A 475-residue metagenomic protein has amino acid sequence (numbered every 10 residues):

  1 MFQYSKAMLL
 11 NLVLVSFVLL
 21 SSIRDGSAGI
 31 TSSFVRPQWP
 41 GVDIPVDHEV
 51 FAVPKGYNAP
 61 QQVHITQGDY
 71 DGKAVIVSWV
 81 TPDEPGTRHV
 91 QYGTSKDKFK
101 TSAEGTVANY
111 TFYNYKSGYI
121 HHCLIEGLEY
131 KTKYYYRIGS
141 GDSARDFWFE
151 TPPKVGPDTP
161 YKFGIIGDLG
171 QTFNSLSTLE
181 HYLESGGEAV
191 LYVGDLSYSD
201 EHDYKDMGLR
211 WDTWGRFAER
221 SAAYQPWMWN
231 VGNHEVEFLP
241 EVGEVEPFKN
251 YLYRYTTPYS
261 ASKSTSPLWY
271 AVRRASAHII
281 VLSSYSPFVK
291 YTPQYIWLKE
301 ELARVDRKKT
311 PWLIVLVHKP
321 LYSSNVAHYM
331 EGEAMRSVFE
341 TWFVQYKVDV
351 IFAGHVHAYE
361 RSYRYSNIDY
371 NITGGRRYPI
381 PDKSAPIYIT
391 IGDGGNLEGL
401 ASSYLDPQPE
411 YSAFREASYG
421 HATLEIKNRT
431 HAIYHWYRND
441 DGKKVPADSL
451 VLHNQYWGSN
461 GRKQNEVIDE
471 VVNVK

Functional and structural regions predicted by a protein language model:
F2-I165, E184-S185, L313, P381 (+2 more regions): Acidic, histidine-bearing metal-coordination/catalytic regions of metal-dependent phosphoesterases
H122-E126, T132-P157, K205-K308, L313 (+4 more regions): Extended active-site neighborhood of metal-dependent phosphoesterases/phosphodiesterases
P153, G194, D200, H355 (+2 more regions): Residues that line or immediately flank small-molecule/substrate-binding pockets and catalytic motifs
T159-N230, E235-V236: Conserved, compact domain cores that house catalytic/ligand-binding motifs in diverse enzymes and effector modules
I165-G167, V190-D195, W227-N233, S283 (+3 more regions): Active-site neighborhood of phospho(di)ester-bond hydrolases with catalytic His/Asp-centered motifs
Q171-L176, Y198-H202, V231-P240, P287-Y291 (+4 more regions): Active-site environment of divalent metal-dependent phosphoester hydrolases
G194-S197, V305-V326: Short acidic, glycine-rich surface-loop motifs adjacent to enzyme active sites
